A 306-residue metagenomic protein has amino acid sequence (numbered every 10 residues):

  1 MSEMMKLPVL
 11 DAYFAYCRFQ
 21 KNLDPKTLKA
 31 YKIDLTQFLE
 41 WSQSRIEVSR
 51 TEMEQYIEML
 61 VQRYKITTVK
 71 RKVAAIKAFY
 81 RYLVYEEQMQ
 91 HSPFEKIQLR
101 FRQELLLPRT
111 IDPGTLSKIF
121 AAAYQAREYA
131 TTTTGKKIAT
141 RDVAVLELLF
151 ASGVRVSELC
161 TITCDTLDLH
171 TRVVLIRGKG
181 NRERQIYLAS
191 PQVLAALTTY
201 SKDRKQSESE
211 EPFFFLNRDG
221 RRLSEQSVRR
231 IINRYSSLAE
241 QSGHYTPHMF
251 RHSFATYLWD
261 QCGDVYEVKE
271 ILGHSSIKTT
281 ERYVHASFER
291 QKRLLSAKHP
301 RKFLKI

Functional and structural regions predicted by a protein language model:
M1-I306: Conserved catalytic core of the tyrosine transesterase superfamily
